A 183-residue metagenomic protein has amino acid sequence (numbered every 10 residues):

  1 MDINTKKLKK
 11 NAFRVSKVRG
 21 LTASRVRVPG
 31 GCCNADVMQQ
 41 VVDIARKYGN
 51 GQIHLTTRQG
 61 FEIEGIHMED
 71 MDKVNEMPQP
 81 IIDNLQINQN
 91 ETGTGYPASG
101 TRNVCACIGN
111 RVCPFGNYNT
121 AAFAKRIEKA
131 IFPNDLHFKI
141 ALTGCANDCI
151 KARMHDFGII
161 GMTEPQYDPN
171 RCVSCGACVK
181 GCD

Functional and structural regions predicted by a protein language model:
M1-V37: N-terminal basic/disordered segments at the start of proteins
S24-Q166, R171: Small-residue-enriched alpha-helical segments and adjacent helix-cap loops that form tight helix-helix packing
A177-D183: Iron-sulfur cluster-binding cysteine motifs and their immediate structural context in ferredoxin-like electron-transfer
